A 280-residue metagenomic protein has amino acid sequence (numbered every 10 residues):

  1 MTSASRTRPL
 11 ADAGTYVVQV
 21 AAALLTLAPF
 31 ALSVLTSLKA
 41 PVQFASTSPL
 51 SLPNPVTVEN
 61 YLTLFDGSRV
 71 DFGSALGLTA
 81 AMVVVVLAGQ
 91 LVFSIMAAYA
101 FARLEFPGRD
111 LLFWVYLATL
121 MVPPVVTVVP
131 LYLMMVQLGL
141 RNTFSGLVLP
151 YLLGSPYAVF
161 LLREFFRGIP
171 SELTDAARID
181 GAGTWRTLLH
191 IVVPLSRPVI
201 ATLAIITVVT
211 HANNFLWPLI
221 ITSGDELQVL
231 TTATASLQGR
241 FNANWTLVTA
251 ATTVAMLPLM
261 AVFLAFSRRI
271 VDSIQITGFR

Functional and structural regions predicted by a protein language model:
M1-P9: Short, Lys/Arg-rich, polar N-terminal cytosolic tail immediately upstream of the first transmembrane signal-anchor
D12-R280: A structural signal for multi-pass alpha-helical bundles of membrane permease subunits that mediate small-molecule
